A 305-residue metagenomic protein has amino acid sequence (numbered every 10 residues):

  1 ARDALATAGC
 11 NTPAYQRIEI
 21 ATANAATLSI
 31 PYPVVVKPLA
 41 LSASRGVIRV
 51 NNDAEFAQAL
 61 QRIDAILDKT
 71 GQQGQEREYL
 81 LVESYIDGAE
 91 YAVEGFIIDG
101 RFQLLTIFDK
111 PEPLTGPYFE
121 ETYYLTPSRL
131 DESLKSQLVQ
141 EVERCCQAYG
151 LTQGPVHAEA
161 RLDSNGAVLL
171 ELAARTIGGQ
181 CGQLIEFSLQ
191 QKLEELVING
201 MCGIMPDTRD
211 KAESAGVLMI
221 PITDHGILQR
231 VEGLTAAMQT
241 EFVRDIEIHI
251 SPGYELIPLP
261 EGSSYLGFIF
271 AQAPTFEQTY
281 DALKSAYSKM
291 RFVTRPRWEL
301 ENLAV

Functional and structural regions predicted by a protein language model:
A1-G46, N51-D53, A65-G71: A conserved helix-loop-beta module that forms one wall/lid of the active-site cleft in ATP-utilizing catalytic domains
N11-P13, V50-D87, Y118-Y124, R144-A148: Conserved ATP-binding module of the ATP-grasp superfamily
N24, L196-V305: Peripheral (often C-terminal) accessory segments that flank ATP-dependent C-N-forming ligase machineries
L28-P31, L162-V168, P260-Y265: A short, glycine/Asx- and small/polar-enriched loop/turn that sits immediately N-terminal to a beta-strand
I48, S84, T126-P127, E186 (+1 more regions): Short, well-ordered beta-strand elements within core beta-sheets of diverse protein domains
A54, S84-L151, P155, L162 (+3 more regions): ATP-dependent carboxylate/phosphate-activation module, predominantly the ATP-grasp catalytic core and closely related
T152-S164, E299-A304: A short glycine-rich, hydrophobically flanked beta-strand micro-motif that places a catalytic Asp/Glu for divalent metal
